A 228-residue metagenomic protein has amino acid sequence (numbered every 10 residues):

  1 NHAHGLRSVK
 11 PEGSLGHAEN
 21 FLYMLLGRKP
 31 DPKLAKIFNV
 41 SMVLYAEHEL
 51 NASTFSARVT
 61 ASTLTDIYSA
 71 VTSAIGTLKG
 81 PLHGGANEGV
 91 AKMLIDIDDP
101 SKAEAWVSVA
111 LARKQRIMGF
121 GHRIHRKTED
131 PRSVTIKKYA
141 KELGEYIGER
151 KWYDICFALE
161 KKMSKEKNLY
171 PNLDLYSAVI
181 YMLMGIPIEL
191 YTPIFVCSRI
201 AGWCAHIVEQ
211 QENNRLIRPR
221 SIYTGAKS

Functional and structural regions predicted by a protein language model:
N1-S228: Non-transmembrane, aqueous-exposed alpha-helical and coiled segments at domain scale
